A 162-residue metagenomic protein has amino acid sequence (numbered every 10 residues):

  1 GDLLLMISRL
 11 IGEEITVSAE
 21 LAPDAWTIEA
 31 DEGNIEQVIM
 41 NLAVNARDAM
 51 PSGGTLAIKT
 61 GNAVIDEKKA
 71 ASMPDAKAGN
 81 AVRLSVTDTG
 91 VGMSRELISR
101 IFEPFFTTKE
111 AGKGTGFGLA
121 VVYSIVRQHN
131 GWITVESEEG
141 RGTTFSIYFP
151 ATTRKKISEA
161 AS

Functional and structural regions predicted by a protein language model:
G1-S162: Core catalytic ATP-binding domain of two-component histidine kinases
